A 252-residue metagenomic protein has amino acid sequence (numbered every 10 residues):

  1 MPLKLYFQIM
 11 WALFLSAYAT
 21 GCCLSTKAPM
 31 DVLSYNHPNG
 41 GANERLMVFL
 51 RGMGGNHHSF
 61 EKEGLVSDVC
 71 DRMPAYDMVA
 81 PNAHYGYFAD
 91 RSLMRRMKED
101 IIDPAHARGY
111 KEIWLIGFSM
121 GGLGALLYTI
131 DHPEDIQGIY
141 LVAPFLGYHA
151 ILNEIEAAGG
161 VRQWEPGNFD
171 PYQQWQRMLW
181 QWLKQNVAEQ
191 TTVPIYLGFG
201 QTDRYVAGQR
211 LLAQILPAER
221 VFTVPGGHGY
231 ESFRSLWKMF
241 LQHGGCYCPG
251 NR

Functional and structural regions predicted by a protein language model:
S25-D71: Short, surface-exposed "cap/lid" segments of acyl-processing enzymes
M53, A89-R91, R204-R252: C-terminal catalytic histidine-bearing segment of alpha/beta-hydrolase fold enzymes
C70-Y87: Conserved alpha/beta-hydrolase
F88-R108: Alpha/beta-hydrolase active-site loop
L115-G117, V142: Short beta-strand immediately N-terminal to the catalytic nucleophile in serine-hydrolase-like folds
G117-A125: Gly/Ala-rich beta-loop-alpha elbow adjacent to hydrolase catalytic centers
L127-Y172, T223: Hydrolase active-site cap/lid region
Q163-Q214: The feature captures the conserved acid-bearing segment of alpha/beta-hydrolase catalytic domains
